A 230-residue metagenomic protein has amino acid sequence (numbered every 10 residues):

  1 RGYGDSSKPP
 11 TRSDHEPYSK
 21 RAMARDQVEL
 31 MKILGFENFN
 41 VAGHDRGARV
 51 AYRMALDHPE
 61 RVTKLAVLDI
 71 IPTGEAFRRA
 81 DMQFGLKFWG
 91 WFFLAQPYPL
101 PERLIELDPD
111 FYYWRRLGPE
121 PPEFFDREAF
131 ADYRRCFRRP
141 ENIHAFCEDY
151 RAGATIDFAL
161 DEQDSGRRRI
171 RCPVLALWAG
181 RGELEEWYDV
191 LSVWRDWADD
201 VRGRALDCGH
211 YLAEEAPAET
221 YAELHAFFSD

Functional and structural regions predicted by a protein language model:
Y3-A42, R46-A205, A213, H225 (+1 more regions): Flexible "cap/lid" subdomain of the alpha/beta-hydrolase fold that forms the substrate-access gate
G209-Y221: Catalytic histidine-centered segment of alpha/beta-hydrolase-like enzymes
